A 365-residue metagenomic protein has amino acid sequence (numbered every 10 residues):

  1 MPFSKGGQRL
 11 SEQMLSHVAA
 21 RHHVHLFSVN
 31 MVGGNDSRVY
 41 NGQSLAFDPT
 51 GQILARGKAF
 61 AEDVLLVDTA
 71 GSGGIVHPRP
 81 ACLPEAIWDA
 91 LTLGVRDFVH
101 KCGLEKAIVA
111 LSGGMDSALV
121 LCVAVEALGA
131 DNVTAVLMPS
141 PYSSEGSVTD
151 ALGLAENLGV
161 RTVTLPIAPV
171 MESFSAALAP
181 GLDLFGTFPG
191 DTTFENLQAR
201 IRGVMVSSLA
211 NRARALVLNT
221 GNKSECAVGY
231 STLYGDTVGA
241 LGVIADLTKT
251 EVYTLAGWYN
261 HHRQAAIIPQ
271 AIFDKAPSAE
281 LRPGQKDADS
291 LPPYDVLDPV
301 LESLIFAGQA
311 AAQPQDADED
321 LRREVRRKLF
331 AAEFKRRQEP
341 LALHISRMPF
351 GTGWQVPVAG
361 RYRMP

Functional and structural regions predicted by a protein language model:
M1-A61: CN hydrolase (nitrilase-like) catalytic-core segments centered on the catalytic cysteine and neighboring Lys/Glu
P2-K5, G34-D36, A61-E62, S143 (+2 more regions): Short gly/pro/ser/thr-enriched loop/turn and capping motifs at secondary-structure boundaries
H23-V24, P49, I75-S112, S117-P365: ATP/NTP-dependent adenylation/nucleotidyl-transfer catalytic domains that generate, transfer, or process NMP-activated
V29, G57, V67, L165 (+1 more regions): Hydrophobic residues at beta-strand termini and immediately following loops that shape nucleotide-binding pockets
K58-P78: A short, polar/charged loop-to-alpha-helix boundary motif
